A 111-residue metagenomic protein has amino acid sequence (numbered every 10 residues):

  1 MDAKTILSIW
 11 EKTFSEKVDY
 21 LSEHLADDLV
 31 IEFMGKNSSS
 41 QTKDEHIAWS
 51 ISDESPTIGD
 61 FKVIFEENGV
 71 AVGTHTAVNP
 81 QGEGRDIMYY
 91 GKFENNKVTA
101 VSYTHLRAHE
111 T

Functional and structural regions predicted by a protein language model:
M1-H24: Short acidic-aromatic low-complexity motifs
D19-E23, D27-E67: A solvent-exposed, acidic/Ser-Thr-rich amphipathic alpha-helical stretch
L25, E66-G69, G91-T99: Short, solvent-exposed coil/turn segments at beta-strand boundaries
I31, V72-G73, A100-V101: Short hydrophobic/aromatic-rich beta-strand segments that constitute the beta-sheet cores of beta-sandwich/beta-barrel
N37, Q81-R85, K97: Short acidic/polar mixed-charge low-complexity motifs
T57-G59, E83-Y89: Short, surface-exposed coil-to-beta transition loops
V72-P80: Short beta-strand segments that buttress and anchor functional surface loops
T104-T111: Conserved small/polar residues in nucleotide/adenosyl-binding loops
